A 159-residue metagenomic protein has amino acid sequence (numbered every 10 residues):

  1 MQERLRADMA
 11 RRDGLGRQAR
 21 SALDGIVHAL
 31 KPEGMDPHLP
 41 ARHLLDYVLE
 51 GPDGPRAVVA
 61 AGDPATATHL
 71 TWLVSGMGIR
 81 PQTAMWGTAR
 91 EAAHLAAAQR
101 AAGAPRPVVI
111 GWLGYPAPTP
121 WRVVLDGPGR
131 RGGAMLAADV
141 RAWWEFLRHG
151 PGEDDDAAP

Functional and structural regions predicted by a protein language model:
M1-G87: Flexible, membrane-associating and regulatory peripheral segments of lipid-active enzymes
P55-A60, T68-P159: Hydrophobic multi-pass inner-membrane translocation pores used for secretion and envelope-lipid/glycan export
